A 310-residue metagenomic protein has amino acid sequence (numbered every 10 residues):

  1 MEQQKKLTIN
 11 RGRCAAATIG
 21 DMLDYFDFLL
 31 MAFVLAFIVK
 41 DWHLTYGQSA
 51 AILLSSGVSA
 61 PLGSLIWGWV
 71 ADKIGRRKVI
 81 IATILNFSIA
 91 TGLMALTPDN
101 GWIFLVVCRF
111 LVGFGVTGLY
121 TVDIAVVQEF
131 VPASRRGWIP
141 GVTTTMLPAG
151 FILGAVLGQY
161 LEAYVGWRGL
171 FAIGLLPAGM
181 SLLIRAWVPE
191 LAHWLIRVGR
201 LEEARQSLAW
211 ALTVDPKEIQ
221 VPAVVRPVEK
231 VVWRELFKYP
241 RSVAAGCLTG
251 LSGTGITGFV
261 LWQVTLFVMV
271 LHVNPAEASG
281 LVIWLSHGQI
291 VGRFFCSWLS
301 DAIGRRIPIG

Functional and structural regions predicted by a protein language model:
M1-F33: Cytosolic juxtamembrane N-terminal segment immediately preceding the first transmembrane helix of multi-pass
M1-K5, W187-Y239: Intracellular cytosolic loops and amphipathic helices of Major Facilitator Superfamily
M31-A32, F237-F294: Extracytoplasmic gate region of multi-pass secondary transporters
L85-D99, Q159: C-terminal ends and interior cores of transmembrane alpha-helices in multi-pass membrane transporters/permeases
L96-V107, A163-G166: Helix-loop junctions at membrane interfaces in 12-TM secondary transporters
W102-G118: Hydrophobic core of transmembrane alpha-helices in multi-pass small-molecule transporters, especially MFS/SLC-type
R135-A163, A172, L176-S181: Glycine-rich segments within core transmembrane alpha-helices of 12-TM secondary carriers
